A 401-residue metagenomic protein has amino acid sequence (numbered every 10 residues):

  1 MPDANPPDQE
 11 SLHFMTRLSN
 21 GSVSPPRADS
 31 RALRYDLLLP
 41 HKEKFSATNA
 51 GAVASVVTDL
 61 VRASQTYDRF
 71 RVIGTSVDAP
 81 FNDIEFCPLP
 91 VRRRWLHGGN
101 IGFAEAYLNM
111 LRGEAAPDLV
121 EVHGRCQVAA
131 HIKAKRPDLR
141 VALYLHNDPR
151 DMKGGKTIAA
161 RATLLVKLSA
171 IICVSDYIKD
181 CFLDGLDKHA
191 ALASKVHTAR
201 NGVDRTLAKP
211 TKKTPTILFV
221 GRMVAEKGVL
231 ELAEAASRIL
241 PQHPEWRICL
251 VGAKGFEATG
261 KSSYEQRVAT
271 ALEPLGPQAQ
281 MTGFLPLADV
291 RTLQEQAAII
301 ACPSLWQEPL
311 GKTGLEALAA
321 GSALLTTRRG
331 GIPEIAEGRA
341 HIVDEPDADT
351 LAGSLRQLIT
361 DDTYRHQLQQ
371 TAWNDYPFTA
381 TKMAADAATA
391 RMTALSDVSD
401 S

Functional and structural regions predicted by a protein language model:
D36, I172, K209-K227, L232-R238 (+1 more regions): Conserved donor-binding/catalytic core segment of Leloir-type glycosyltransferases
V122-V128, L145: Short His-centered aromatic/hydrophobic patch
G154, A162, V166-S194, R205: A short, active-site helix/loop in glycosyltransferases that binds the activated sugar's phosphate group
L207, T363-L395: A charged, aromatic-enriched C-terminal amphipathic alpha-helix characteristic of glycosyltransferases across folds
G252, S262-A288: Nucleotide-activated donor-binding/catalytic signature segment of Leloir-type glycosyltransferases, i.e., the conserved
F284, T292-A297: Short alpha-helical donor nucleotide-sugar binding micro-motif in glycosyltransferases
I299, G321-T326: Short hydrophobic beta-strand element within catalytic cores of glycosyltransferases and related nucleotide-activated
G338-D349, R356-D362: Conserved acidic donor-binding segment of nucleotide-sugar-dependent glycosyltransferases
